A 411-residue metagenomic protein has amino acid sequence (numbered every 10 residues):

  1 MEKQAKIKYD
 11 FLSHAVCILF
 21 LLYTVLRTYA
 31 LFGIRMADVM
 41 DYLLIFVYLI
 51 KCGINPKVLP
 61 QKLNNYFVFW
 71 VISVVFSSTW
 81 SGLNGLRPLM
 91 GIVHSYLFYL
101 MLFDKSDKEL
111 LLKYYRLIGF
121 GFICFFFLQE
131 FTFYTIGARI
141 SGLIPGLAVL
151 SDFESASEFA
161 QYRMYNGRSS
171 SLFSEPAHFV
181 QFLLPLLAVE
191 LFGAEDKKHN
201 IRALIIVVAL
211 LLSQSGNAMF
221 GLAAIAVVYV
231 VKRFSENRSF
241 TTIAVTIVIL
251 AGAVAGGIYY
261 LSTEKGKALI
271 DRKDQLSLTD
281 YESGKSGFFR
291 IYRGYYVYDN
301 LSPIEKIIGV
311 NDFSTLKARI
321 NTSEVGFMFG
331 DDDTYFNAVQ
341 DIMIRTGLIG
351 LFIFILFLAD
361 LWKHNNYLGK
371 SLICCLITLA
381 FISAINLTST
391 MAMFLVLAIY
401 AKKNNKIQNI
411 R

Functional and structural regions predicted by a protein language model:
M1-N55, V71-W80, C374-L379, M393-V396: N-terminal signal-anchor transmembrane segment
R27-V39, W80-G91, F173-V180, H199-S235 (+2 more regions): Helix-loop-helix junctions and helix-breaking kinks within/between transmembrane helices of multi-pass membrane
Y29-A30, L276-T346: Long extracytoplasmic/lumenal interhelical loops at the membrane interface of multi-pass membrane proteins
Y42-F46, V227, S371-R411: Transmembrane alpha-helices of multi-pass inner-membrane enzymes
F46-G53, T79-T132, F354-L358, T378: Transmembrane alpha-helical segments and their membrane-water interfaces
N65, K197-H199, A223-A226, V230 (+3 more regions): Hydrophobic transmembrane alpha-helices and their immediate junctions
P88, A255-G294: Flexible juxtamembrane loops connecting transmembrane helices in multi-pass membrane enzymes that build or modify
K113-P145, A160-Q214, A218-K232: Alpha-helical transmembrane segments of multi-pass inner-membrane proteins
